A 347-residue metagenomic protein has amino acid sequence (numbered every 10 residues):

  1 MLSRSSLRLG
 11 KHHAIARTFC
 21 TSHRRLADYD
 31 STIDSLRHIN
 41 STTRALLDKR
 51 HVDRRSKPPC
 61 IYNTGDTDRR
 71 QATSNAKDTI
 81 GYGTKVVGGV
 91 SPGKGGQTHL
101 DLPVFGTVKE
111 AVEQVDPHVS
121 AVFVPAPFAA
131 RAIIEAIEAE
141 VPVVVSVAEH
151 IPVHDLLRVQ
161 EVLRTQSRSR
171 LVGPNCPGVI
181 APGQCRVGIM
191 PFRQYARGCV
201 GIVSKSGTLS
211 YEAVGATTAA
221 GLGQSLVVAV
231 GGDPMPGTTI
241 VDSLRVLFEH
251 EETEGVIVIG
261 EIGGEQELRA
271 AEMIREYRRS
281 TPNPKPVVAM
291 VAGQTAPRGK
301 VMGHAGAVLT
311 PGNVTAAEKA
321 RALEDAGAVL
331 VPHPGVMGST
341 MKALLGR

Functional and structural regions predicted by a protein language model:
L2-R347: Catalytic-core regions of core metabolic enzymes, especially those transforming organic acids/acyl-group intermediates
